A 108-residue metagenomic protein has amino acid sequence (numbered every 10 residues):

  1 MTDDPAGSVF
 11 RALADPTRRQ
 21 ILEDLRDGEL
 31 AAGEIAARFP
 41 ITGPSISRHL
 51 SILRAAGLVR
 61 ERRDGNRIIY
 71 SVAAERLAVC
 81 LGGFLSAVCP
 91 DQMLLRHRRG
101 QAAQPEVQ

Functional and structural regions predicted by a protein language model:
M1-P5, A74-Q108: Amphipathic alpha-helical dimerization/coiled-coil segments that flank or bridge DNA-binding/regulatory modules
D4-P44, N66-L77: N-terminal helix-turn-helix DNA-binding core of bacterial DNA-binding proteins
Q20, H49, D64, I68 (+2 more regions): Positively charged, low-complexity intrinsically disordered regions
E29-L30, R54, L85: Residue-level detector of secondary-structure transition/capping positions
A37, R48, R54-A55: Alpha-helical residues within the helix-turn-helix
R54-D64, S71: Beta-hairpin "wing" of winged helix-turn-helix
